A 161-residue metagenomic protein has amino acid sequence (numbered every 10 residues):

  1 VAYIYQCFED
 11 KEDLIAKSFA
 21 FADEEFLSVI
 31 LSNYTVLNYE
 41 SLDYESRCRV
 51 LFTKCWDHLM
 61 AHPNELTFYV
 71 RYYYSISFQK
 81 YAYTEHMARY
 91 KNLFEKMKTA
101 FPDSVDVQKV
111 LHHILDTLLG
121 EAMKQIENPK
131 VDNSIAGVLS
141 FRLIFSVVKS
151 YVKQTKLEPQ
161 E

Functional and structural regions predicted by a protein language model:
V1-D13, K17: Helix-turn-helix
F8, R71-S77: Short helix-capping/turn signature of helix-turn-helix
I15-E25: Alpha-helical DNA-contacting segments of helix-turn-helix folds
K17, L31-A61, L111-I114, F141: Hydrophobic alpha-helical connector segments
E24-L31, H58-A61, I76-P102, Q108-H112: Amphipathic alpha-helical packing segments from all-alpha helical-bundle domains
E25-V36, T117-Q125: Solvent-exposed, amphipathic alpha-helical segments
K98-V147, Y151, T155-E161: Hydrophobic/aromatic-rich alpha-helical bundle segments in the mid-to-C-terminal region
